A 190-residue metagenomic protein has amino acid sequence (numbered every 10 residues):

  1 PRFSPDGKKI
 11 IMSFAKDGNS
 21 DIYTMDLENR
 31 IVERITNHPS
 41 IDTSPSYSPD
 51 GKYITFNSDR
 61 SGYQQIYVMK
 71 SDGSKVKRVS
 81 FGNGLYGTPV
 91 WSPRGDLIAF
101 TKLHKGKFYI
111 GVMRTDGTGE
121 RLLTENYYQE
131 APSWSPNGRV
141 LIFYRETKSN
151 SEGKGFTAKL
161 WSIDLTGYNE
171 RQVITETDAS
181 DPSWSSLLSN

Functional and structural regions predicted by a protein language model:
P1-N190: Sequence signature of WD/YWTD-type beta-propeller architectures
